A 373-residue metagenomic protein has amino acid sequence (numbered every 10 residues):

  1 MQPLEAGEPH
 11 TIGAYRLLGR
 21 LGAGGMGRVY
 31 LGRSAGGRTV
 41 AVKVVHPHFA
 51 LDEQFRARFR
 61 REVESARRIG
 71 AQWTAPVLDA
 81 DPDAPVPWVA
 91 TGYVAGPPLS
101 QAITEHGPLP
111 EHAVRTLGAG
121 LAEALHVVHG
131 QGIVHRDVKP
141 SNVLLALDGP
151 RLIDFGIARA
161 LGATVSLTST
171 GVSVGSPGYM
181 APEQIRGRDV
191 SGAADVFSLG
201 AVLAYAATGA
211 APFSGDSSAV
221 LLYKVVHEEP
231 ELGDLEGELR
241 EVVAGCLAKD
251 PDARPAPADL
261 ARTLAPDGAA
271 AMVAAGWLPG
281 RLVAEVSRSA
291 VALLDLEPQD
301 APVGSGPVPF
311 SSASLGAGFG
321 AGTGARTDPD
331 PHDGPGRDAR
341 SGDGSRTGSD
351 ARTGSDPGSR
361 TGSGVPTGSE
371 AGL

Functional and structural regions predicted by a protein language model:
M1-Q299: Eukaryotic protein kinase
A270-R340, G348, G364-L373: Regulatory extensions appended to serine/threonine kinase catalytic cores
R346, D350-R360, G364-P366: Intrinsically disordered, low-complexity repeat regions of secreted/extracellular protein precursors
